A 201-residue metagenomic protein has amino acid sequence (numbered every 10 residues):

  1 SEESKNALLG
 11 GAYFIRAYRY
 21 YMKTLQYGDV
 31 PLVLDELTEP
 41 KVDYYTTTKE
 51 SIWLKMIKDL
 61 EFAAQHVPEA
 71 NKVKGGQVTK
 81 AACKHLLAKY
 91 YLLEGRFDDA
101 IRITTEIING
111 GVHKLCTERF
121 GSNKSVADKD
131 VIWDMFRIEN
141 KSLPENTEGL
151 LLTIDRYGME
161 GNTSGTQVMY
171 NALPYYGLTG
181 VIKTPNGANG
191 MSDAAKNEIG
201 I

Functional and structural regions predicted by a protein language model:
S1-V78, E94-D99, N109: Aromatic-anchored glycine-rich loop motif in surface-exposed flexible loops
A81, L87-I201: An aromatic- and glycine-enriched ligand-binding surface/loop that stacks and positions planar moieties
